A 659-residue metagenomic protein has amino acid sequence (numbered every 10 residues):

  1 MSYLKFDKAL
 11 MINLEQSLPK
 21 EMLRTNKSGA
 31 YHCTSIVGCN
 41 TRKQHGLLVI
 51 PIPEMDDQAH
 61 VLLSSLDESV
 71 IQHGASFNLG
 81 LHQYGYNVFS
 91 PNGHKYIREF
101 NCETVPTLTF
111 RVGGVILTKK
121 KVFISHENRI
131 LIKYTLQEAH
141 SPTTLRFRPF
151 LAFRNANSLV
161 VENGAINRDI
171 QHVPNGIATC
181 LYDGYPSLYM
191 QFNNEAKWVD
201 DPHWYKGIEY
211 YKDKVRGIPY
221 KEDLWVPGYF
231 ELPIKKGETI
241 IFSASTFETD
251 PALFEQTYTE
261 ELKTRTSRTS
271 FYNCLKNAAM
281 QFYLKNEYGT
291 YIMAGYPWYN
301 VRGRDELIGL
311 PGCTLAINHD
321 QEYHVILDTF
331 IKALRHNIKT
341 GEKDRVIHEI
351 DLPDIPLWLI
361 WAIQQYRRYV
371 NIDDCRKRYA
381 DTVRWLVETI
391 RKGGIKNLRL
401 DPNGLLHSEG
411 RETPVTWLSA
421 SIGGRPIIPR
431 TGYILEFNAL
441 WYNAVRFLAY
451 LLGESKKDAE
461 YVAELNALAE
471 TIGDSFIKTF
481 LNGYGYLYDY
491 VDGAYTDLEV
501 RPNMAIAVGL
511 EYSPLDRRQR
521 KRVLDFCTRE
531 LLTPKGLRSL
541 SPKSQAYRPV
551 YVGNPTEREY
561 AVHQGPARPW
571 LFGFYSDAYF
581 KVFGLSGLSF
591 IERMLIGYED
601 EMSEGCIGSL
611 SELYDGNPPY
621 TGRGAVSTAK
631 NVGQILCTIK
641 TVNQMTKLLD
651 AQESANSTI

Functional and structural regions predicted by a protein language model:
M1-S267, P297, H319, I331 (+2 more regions): Terminal accessory carbohydrate-recognition/targeting modules of carbohydrate-active enzymes
L79-V105, V112-G114, K392, D525-T533 (+3 more regions): Non-catalytic C-terminal accessory modules of carbohydrate-active enzymes
E138-A139, V160-N163, I234-K236, N300 (+7 more regions): Aromatic-rich carbohydrate-recognition surfaces in CAZymes
R146, Q256-S267, F271-L275, N318-K332 (+6 more regions): Extended, well-ordered alpha-helical scaffold segments
R268-E287, Y299-N300, A316: Alpha-solenoid helical-repeat scaffolds
N273, R391, L398-D401, Y442-Y551 (+2 more regions): Catalytic cores of carbohydrate-active enzymes
N277-K285, D328-H336, D600-I607: Glycine-rich, acidic and aromatic/proline-enriched surface loops and short helix-turn segments that act as binding
F282-Y299, T340-A362, Y366, L400-R430 (+3 more regions): Carbohydrate-binding/catalytic loop surfaces
